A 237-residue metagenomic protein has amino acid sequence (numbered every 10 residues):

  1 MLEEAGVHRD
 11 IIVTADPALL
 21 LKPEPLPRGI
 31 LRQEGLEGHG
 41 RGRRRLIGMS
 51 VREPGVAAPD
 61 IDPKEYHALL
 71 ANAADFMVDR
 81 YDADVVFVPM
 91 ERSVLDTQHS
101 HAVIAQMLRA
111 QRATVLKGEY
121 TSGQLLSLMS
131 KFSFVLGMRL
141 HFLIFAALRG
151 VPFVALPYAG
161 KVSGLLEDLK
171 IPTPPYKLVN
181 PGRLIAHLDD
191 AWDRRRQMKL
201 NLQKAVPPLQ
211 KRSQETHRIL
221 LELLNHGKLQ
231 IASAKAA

Functional and structural regions predicted by a protein language model:
M1-A237: Active-site anion-handling motifs in enzyme catalytic cores
